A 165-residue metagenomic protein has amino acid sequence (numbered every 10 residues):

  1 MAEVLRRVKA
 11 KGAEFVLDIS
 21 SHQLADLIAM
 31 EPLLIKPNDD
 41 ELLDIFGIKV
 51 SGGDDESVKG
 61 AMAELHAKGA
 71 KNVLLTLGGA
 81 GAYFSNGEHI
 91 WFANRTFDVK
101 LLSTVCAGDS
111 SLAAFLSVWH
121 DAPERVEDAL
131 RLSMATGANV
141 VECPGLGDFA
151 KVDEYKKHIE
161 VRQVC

Functional and structural regions predicted by a protein language model:
M1-D55: Conserved beta-alpha-beta core of the PfkB/ribokinase-like small-molecule kinase fold
R6-A10, A25-D26, D55-C165: Conserved phosphate-binding/catalytic region of the ribokinase-like
